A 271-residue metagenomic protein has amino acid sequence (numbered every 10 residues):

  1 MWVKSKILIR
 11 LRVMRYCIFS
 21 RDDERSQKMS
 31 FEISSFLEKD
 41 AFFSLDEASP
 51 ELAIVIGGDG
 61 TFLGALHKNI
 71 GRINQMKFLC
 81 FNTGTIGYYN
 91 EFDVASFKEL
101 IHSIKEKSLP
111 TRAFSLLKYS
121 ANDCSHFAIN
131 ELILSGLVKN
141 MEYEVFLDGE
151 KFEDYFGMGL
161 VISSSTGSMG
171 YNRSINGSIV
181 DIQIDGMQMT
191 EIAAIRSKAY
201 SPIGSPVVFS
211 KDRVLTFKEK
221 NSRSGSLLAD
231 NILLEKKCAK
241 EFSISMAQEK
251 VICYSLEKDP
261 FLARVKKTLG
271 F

Functional and structural regions predicted by a protein language model:
R15-E47, G84-G159, M169-F271: Catalytic phosphate-donor-binding core of small-molecule kinases
F43-A65: Short, well-ordered secondary-structure micro-motifs within conserved domains or adaptor modules
T61-L66, M169-R173: Short glycine/serine/threonine-rich phosphate/pyrophosphate-binding segments that cradle anionic phosphate groups
I73-K77: A short helix->loop->beta-strand "cap" motif at the edges of active sites that frequently abuts
V161-S163: Conserved beta-strand-loop-short alpha-helix elements that form and flank the Mn2+/Mg2+-coordinating active site
